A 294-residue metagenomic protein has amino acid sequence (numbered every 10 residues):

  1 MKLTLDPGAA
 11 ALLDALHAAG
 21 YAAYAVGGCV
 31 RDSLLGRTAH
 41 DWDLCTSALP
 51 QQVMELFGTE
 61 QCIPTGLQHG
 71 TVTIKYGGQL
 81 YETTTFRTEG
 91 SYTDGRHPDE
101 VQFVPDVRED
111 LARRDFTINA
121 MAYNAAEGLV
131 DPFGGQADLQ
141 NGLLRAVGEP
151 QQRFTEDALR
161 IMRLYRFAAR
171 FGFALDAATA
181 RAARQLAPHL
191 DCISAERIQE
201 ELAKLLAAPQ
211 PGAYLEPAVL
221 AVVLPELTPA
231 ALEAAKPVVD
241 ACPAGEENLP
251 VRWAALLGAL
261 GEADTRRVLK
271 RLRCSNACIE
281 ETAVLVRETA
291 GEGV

Functional and structural regions predicted by a protein language model:
M1-V294: Catalytic cores of the polymerase beta-like nucleotidyltransferase superfamily and closely associated nucleotide
